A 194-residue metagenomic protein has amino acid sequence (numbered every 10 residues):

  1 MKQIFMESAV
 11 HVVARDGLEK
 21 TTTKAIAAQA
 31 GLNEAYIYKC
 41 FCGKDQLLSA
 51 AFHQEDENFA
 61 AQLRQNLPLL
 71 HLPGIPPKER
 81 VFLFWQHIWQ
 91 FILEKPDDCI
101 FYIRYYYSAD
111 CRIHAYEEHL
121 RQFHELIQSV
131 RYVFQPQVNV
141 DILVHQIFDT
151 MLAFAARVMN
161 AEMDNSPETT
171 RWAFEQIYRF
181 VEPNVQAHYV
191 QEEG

Functional and structural regions predicted by a protein language model:
M1-V10, I26, A51-E55, F59 (+1 more regions): Generic hydrophobic, amphipathic alpha-helix propensity
K2-Q3, T23, D45, S49 (+5 more regions): Short, structured helix-loop boundary elements
I4, V12-Q46, A50: Helix-turn-helix
A50, Q65-E94, I147: Hydrophobic alpha-helical connector segments
F59-R64, A109-Q135, D141-H145: Amphipathic alpha-helical packing segments from all-alpha helical-bundle domains
R64-L69, Y102-D110: Short linear capping/connector segments at secondary-structure termini
Q86-E94, I103-S108, I177-V181: Helix-loop "lid/cap" segments that line or gate small-molecule binding pockets
I100, R104, R131-R179, H188-G194: Hydrophobic/aromatic-rich alpha-helical bundle segments in the mid-to-C-terminal region
